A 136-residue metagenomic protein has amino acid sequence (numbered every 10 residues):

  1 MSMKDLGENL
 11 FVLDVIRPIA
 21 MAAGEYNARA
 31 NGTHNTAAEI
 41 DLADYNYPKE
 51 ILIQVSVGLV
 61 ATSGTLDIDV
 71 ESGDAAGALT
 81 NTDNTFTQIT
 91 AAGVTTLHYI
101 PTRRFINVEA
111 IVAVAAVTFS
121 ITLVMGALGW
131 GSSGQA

Functional and structural regions predicted by a protein language model:
M1-A23, A113-A136: C-terminal interaction-tip segments
A23-A37: Extracellular beta-rich ligand/substrate-recognition surface
H34-Q54: Contiguous beta-strand segments within globular domains
A38-I40, A92-I100: Exposed aromatic-hydrophobic patches
K49-I53, I100-V117: Noncatalytic modules at the cell exterior or secretory-pathway interfaces, chiefly beta-strand-rich lectin/adhesion
V57-T65, A113-T118: Extended, low-complexity, turn-rich repeat/linker tracts enriched in Gly/Pro/Ser/Thr and Asp/Glu that occur
S63-L79, F119-I121: Short, surface-exposed beta-strand/strand-loop-strand elements in extracellular ectodomains
N81-T90: Solvent-exposed serine/threonine-rich low-complexity stretches and specific carbohydrate-binding patches
